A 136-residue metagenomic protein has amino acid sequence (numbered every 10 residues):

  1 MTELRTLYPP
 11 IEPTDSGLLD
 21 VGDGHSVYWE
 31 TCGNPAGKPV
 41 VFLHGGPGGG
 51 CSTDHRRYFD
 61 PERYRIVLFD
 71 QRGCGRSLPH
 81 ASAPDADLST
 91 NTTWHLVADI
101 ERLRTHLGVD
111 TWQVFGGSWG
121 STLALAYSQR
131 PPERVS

Functional and structural regions predicted by a protein language model:
L4-Y28: N-terminal cap/lid segment of alpha/beta-hydrolase-fold proteins
L18, H44-G46, S89-T93: Short, flexible loop segments at the rims of nucleotide/cofactor-binding pockets, characterized by
V21-P79: Conserved HGGG/HGGXW glycine-rich cap/lid loop of the alpha/beta-hydrolase fold
E30, P84-A86, R102: Catalytic cores of nucleotide-enabled group-transfer and carboxylate-activating enzymes in metabolic and assembly-line
A36-G37, T105-D110, E133: Active-site acidic short loop of glycosyltransferases
A81-L96: Catalytic nucleophile-loop/oxyanion-hole region of alpha/beta-hydrolase and closely related hydrolase-like folds
W94-W112: Conserved acidic catalytic loop of the alpha/beta-hydrolase fold
D110-S136: Conserved hydrolase catalytic core segment
